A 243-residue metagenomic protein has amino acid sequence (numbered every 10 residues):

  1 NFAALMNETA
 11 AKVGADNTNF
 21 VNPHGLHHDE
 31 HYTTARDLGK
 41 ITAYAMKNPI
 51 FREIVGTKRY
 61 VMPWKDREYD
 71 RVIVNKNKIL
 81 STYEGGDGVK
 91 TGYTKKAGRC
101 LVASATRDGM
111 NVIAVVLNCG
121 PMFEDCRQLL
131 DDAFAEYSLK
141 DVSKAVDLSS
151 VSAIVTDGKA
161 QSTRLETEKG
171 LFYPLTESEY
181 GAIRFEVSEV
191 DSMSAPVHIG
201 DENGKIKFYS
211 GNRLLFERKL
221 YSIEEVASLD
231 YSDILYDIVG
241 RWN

Functional and structural regions predicted by a protein language model:
N1-T18: Short, charged, amphipathic alpha-helices and their helix-cap/turn boundaries
A15-N19, E30-N243: Domain-terminus/edge residues, biased toward the C-terminal soluble/receptor-binding domains of extracytoplasmic
P23-D29: Conserved short loop/turn motifs at secondary-structure junctions
